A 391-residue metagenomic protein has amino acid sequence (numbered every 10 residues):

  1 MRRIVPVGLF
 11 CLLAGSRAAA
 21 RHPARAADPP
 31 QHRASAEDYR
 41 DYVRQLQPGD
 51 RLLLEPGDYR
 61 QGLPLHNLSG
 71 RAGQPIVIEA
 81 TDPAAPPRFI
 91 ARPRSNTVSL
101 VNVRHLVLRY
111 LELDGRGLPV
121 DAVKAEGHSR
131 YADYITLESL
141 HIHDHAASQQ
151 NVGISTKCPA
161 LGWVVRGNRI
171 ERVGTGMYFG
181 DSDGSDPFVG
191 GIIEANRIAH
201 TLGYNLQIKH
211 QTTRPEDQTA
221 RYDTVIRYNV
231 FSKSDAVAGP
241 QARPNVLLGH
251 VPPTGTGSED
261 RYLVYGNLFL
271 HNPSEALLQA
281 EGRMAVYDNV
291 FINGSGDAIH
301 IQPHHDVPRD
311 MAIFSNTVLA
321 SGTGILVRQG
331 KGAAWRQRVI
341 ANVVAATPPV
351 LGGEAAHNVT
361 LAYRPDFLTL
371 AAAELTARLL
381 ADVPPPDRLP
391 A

Functional and structural regions predicted by a protein language model:
M1-R3: Positively charged n-region of N-terminal signal peptides that target proteins for export
P6-A14: Bacterial N-terminal signal peptides
L13, R17-D41, Q45-P48, P56-D58 (+4 more regions): Right-handed parallel beta-helix/beta-solenoid
A24-A27, D50, D310, F314 (+1 more regions): Acidic, glycine- and Ser/Thr-rich low-complexity intrinsically disordered tracts in extracellular/secreted proteins
D28-E37, L53-P56, G62, S69-D121 (+1 more regions): Right-handed parallel beta-helix/beta-spiral solenoid domain characteristic of secreted/periplasmic
Y39-L46, R60-S69, R88, V98 (+2 more regions): Short, T/G/N/S-enriched strand-turn elements that build extracellular solenoid repeat scaffolds
E55-P56, P75, E79-A84, R104-G115 (+10 more regions): Right-handed parallel beta-helix
L65-H66, A91-S99, G117-H128, A147-K157 (+6 more regions): Extracellular beta-strand/beta-solenoid scaffold signature
